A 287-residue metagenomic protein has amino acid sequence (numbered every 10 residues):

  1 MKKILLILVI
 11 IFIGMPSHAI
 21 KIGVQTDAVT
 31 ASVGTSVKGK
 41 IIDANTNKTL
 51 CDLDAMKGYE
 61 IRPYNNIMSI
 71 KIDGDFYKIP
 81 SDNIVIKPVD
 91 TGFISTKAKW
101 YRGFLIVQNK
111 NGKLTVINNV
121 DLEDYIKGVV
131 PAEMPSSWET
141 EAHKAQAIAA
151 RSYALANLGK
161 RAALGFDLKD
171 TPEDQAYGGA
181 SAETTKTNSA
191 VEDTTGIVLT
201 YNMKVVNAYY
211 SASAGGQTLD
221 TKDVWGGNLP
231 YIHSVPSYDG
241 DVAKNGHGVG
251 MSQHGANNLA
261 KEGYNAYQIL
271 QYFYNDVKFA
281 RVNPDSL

Functional and structural regions predicted by a protein language model:
M1-L287: Conserved, single-site charged/polar hotspot
